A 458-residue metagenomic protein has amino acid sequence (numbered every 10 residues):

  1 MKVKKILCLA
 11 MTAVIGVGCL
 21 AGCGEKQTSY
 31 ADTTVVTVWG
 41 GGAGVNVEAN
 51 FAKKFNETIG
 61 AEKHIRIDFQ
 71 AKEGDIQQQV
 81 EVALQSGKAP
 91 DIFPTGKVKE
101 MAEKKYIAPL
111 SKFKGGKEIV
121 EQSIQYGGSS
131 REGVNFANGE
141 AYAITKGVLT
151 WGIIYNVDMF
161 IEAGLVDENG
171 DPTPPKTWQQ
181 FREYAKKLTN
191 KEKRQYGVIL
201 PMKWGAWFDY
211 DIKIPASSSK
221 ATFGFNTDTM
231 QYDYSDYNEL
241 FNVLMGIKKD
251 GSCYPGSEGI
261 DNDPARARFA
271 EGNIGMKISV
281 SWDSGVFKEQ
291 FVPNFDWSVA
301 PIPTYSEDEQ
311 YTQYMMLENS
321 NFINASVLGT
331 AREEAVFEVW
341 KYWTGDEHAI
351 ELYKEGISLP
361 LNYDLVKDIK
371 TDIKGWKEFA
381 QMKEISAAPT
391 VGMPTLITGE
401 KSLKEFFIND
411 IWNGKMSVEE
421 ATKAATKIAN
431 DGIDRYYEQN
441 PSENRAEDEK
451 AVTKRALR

Functional and structural regions predicted by a protein language model:
M1-V36, R435-R458: Short, low-complexity disordered leader/linker segments with a strong preference for bacterial N-terminal type II
Y30-A43, H64-Q70, I92, Y196: Short, well-ordered beta-strand elements
K54-Y126, A143, E162-G164, G170 (+4 more regions): Extracytoplasmic "Venus flytrap"/periplasmic binding protein-like
E57, G139, D250-S252, E289-S358: Extracytoplasmic/periplasmic substrate-recognition and gating elements
G96-Y155, R182, F208-S217, S298-A300 (+2 more regions): Hinge/lid segment of periplasmic solute-binding proteins
N135-K146, W151-I153, I161, Q179-M230 (+1 more regions): Extracytoplasmic/periplasmic solute-binding protein
R182-K187, N226-G259, Y305: Glycine-centered hinge/linker elements that transmit conformational signals in sensory and ligand-binding systems
W297-I302, Y353-W412, E438, S442-R458: Long, aromatic- and glycine/proline-rich binding clefts that accommodate carbohydrate-like moieties
